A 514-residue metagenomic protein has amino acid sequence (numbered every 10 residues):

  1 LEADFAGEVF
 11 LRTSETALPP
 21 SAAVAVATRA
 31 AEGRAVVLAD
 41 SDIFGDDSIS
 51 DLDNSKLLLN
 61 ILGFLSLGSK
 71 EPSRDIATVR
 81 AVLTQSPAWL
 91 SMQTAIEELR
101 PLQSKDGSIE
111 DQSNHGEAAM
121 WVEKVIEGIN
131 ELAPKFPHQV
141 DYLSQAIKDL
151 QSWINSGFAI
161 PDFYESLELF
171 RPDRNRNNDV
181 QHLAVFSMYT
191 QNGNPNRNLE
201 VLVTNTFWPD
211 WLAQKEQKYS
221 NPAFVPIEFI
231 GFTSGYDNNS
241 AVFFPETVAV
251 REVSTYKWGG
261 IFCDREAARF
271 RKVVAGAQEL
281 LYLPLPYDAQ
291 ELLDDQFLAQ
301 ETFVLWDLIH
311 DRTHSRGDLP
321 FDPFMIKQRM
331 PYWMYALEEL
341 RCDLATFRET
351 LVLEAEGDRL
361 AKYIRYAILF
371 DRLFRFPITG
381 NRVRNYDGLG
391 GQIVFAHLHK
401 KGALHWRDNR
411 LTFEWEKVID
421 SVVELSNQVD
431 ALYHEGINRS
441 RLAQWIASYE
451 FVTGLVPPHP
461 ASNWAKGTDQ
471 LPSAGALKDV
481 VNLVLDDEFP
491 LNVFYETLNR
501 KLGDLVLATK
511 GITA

Functional and structural regions predicted by a protein language model:
L1-S73: Short, surface-exposed patches at the edges or C-terminal ends of soluble domains, predominantly
P72-V203, E435-A514: Extended, compositionally biased alpha-helical segments that mediate assembly or anchoring
E131-Q290: Contiguous, non-catalytic segments that form substrate-binding/exosite surfaces or channel walls
A289-W306: Short pre-active-site segment immediately N-terminal to the catalytic Zn-binding motif
Q300, L351-T453, P458-H459, A465-K466: Long, well-structured alpha-helical subdomains associated with metal-dependent extracellular/ecto-lumenal hydrolases
F303-L319, F347: Active-site recognition of the HExxH zinc-binding catalytic motif
D318-L340: Post-HEXXH active-site segment of zinc metalloproteases
Y335-L351: An active-site-proximal "capping" alpha-helix that borders the catalytic cofactor pocket
